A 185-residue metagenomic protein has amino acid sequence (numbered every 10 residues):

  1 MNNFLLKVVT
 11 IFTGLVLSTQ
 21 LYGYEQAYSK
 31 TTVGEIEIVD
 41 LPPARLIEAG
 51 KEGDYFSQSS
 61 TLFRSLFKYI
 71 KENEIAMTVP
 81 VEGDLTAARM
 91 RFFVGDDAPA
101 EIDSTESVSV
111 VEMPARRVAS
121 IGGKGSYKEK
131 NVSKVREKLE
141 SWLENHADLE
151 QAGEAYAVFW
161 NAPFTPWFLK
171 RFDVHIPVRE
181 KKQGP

Functional and structural regions predicted by a protein language model:
N2-P185: A solvent-exposed interaction/effector surface
